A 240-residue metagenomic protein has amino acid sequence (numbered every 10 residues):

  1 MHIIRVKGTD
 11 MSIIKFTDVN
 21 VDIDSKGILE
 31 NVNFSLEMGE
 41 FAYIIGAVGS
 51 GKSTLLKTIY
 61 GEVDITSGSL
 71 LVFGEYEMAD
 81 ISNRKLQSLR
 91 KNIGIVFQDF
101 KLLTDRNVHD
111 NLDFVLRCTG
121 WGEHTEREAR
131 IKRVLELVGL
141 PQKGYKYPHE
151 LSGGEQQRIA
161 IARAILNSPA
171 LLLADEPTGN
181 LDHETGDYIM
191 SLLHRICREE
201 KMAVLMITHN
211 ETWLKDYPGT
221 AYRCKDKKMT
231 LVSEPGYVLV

Functional and structural regions predicted by a protein language model:
Y60: Helix-to-loop junction immediately C-terminal to a conserved catalytic motif
G68-E77: Conserved ABC transporter NBD signature motif
M78-G94: ABC ATPase NBD coupling module
R106-F114: Short coil-to-helix segment of the ABC ATPase nucleotide-binding domain corresponding to the Q-loop/switch region
Y147-L151, E155-Q157: Conserved ABC ATPase signature
L166-A170: A short, proline-enriched helix->beta-strand linker immediately N-terminal to the Walker B motif in ABC-type P-loop
L172-D175: Catalytic Walker B motif of ABC-type/P-loop ATPase nucleotide-binding domains
